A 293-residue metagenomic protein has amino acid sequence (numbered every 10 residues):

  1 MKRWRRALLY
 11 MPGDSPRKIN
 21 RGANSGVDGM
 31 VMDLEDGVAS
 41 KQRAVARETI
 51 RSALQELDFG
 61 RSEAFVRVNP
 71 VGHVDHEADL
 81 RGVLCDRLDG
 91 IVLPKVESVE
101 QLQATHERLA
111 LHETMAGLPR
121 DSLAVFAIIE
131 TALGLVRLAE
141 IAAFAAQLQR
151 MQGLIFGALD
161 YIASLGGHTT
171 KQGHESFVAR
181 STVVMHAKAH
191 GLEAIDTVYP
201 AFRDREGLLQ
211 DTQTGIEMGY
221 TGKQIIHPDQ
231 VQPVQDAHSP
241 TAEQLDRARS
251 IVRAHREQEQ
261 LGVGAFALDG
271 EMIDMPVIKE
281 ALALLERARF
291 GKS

Functional and structural regions predicted by a protein language model:
M1-S293: Expand to "…catalyze enediolate/carbanion chemistry for C-C bond making/breaking, isomerization, decarboxylation
